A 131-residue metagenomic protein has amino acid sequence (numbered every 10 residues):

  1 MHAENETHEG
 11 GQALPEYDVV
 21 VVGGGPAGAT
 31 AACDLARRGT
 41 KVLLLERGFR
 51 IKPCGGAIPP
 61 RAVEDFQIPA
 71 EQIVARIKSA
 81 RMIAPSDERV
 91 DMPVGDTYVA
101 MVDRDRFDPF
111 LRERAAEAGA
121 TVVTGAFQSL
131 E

Functional and structural regions predicted by a protein language model:
G10-G25: Beta1/beta-strand and adjacent pyrophosphate-binding region of the FAD-binding site in flavoprotein oxidoreductases
V20, G24, T30-C54: Glycine-rich FAD pyrophosphate-binding loop
T30, P53, A57, V102 (+1 more regions): Conserved active-site and cofactor/substrate-binding residues in soluble primary-metabolism enzymes
C33, R37, E64, E113 (+1 more regions): Short, well-ordered alpha-helices that flank and scaffold nucleotide-derived cofactor binding pockets
T40, R47-S86: N-terminal FAD cofactor-binding segment of flavoenzymes
R76-E131: Conserved N-terminal helical subregion
